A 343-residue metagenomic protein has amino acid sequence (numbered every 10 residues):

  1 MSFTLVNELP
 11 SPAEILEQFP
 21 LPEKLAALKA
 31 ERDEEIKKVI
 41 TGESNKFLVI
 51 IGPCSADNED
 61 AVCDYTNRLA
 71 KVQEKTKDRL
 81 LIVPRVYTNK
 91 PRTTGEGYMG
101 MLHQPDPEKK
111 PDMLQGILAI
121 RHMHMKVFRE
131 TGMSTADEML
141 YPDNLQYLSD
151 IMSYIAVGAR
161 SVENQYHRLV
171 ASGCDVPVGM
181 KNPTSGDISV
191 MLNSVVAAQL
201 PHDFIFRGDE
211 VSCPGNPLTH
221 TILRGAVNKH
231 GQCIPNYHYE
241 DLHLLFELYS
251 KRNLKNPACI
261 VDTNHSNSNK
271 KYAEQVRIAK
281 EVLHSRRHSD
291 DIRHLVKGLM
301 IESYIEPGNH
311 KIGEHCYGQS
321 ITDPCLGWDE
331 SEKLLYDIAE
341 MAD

Functional and structural regions predicted by a protein language model:
M1-T41: N- or domain-start disorder-to-order transition segments that initiate the globular core
K37-N45, K251-N256: Glycine-rich phosphate/diphosphate-binding loops that line cofactor/substrate pockets in enzymes
L48-A61, D323: Conserved phosphate/anionic-ligand binding catalytic regions in large, soluble enzymes, centered on
G52, V261, G327: Conserved, mostly hydrophobic/aromatic
C54-D57, N256, N264-K270: Short acidic, Gly/Ser-rich segments with clustered Asp/Glu that frequently serve as metal-coordination loops in enzyme
T66, R79-L244, H265-K270, Q275-E281 (+5 more regions): Active-site-facing alpha/beta catalytic cores
Y304-A342: Internal helix-turn-beta structural module
